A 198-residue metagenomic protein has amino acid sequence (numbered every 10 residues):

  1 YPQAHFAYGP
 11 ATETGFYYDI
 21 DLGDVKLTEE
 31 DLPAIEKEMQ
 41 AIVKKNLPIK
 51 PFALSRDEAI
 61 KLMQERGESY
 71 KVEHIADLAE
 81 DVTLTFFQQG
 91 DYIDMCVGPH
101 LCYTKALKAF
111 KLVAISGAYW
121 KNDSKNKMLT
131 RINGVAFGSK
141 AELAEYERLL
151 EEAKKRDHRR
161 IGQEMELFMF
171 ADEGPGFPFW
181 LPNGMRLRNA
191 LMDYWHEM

Functional and structural regions predicted by a protein language model:
Y1-A11, Y17-M198: Auxiliary tRNA-acceptor-end handling modules of aminoacyl-tRNA synthetases
